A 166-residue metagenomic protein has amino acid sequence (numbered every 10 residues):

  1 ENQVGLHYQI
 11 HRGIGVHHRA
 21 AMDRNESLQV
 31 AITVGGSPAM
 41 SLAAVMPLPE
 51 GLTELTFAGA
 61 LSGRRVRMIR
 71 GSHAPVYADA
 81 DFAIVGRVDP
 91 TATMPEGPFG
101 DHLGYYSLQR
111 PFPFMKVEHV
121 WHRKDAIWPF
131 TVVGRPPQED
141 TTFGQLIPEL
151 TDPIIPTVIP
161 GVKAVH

Functional and structural regions predicted by a protein language model:
N2-V45: Internal alpha/beta scaffold segment
G36-H166: Charged, compositionally biased interaction regions
